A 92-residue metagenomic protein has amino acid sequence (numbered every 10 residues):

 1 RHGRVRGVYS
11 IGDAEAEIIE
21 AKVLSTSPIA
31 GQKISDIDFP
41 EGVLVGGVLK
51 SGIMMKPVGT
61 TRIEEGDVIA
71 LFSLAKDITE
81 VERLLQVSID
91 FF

Functional and structural regions predicted by a protein language model:
R1-T26, I89-F92: Flexible, Lys/Arg-rich cytosolic regulatory linkers and terminal tails that connect or flank
I19-L85, F92: Cytosolic Rossmann-like ligand/nucleotide-binding regulatory domains
